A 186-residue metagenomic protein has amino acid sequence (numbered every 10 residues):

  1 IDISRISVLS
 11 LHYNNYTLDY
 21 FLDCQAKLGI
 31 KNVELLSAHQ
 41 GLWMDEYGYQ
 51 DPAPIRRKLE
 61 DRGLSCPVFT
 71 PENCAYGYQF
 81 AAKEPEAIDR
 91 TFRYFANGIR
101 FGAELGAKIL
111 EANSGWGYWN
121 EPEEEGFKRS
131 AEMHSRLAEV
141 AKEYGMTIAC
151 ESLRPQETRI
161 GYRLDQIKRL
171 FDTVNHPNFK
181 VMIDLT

Functional and structural regions predicted by a protein language model:
I1-I6, D23-I30: A short, Lys/Arg-enriched amphipathic alpha-helix followed by its capping loop at the start of a domain
I1-T17: Boundary/entry segment of secreted carbohydrate-active catalytic domains
I3-R5, N32-V33, H39, A131-T186: Acidic/histidine-rich catalytic cores of soluble enzymes
S10-H12, L36-S37, T70, S152: Residue-level recognition of beta-strand->loop/alpha-helix junctions
Y13-Y16, E86, Y162: Residue-level signal for the nucleotide or nucleotide-sugar donor/cofactor binding architecture
D19-Y20, P122-E125, Y162-D165: Generic recognition of short, well-ordered alpha-helical segments
K31, L35-S135: Structural motif corresponding to the early beta-alpha repeats
